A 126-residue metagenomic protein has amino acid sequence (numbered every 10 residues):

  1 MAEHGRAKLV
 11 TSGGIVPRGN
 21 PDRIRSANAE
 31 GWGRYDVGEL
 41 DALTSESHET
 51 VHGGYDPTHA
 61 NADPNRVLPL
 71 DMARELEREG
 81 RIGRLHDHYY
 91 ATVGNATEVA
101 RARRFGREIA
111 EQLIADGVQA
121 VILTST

Functional and structural regions predicted by a protein language model:
M1-T126: An N-terminal assembly and electron-transfer interface module characteristic of large anaerobic redox and radical
